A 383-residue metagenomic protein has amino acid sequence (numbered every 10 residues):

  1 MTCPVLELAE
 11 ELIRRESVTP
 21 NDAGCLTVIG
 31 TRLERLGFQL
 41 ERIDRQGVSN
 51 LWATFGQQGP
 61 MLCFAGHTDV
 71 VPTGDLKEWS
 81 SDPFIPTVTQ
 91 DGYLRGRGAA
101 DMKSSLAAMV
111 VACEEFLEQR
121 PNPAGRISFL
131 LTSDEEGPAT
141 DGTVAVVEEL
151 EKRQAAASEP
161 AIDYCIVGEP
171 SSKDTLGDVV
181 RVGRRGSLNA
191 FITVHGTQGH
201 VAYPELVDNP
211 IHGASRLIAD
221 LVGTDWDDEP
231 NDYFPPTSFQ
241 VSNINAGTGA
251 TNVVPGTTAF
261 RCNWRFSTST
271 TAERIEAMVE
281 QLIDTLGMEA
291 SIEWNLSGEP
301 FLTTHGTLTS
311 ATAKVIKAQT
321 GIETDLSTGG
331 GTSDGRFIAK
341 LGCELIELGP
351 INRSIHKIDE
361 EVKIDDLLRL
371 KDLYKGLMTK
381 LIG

Functional and structural regions predicted by a protein language model:
M1-A99, L117-A124: Acidic/His- and Gly-rich active-site-bordering loop/insert found across diverse amide/peptide-bond hydrolases
V18, D69, E78, E136 (+3 more regions): Catalytic metal-binding/acid-base residues of hydrolase active sites
A65-H67, L130-T132, C165-E169, T193-H195 (+1 more regions): Short beta-strand segments
L94-A107, R120, D208-I211, E361-L368: Short, conserved micro-motifs enriched in small and acidic residues
M102-G183, I382: Acidic/histidine-rich catalytic neighborhood of metal-dependent amide-processing enzymes
P170-T175, V182, L188-G383: Metal-dependent amide/peptide-bond hydrolase catalytic core, centered on the "pita-bread" metallohydrolase fold
